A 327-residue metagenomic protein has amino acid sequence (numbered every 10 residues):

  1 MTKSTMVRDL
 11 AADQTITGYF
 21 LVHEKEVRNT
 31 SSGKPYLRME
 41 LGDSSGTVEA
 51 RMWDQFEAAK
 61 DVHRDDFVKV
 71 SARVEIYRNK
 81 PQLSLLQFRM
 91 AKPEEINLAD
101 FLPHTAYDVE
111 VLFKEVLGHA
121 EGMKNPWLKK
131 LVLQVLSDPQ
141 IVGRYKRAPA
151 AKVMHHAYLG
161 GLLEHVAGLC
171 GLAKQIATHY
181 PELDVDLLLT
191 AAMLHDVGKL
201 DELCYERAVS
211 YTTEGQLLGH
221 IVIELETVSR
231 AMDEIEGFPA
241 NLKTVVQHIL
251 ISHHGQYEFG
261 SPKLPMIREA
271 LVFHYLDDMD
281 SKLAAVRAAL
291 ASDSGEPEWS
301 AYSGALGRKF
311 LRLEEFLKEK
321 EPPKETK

Functional and structural regions predicted by a protein language model:
M1-I16: OB-fold nucleic-acid-binding modules
Q14-T30: Structural detector for short beta-strands of small beta-barrel domains
F20, D65, L169, L250 (+1 more regions): Divalent metal-coordination and catalytic microenvironments
K25-P35, V48-R51, Q55-A99: OB-fold single-stranded nucleic acid-binding module
R38-D43: Short, acidic/hydrophobic/Gly-rich beta-strand patch recurrent on exposed beta strands that often constitutes part
E95-L217, A240: Acidic/His-rich, divalent-metal-binding segments that scaffold phosphate/diphosphate chemistry
V153-H155, E164, Q175-D293: Divalent metal-dependent catalytic cores for phosphoryl transfer on phosphate-bearing substrates
E269-K327: Acidic, carboxylate-rich catalytic segments that either coordinate divalent cations
